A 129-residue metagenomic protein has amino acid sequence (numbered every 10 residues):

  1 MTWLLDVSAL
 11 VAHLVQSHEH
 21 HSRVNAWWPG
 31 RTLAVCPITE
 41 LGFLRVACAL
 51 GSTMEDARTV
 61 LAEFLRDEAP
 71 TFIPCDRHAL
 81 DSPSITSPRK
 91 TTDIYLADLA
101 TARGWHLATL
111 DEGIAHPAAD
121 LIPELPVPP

Functional and structural regions predicted by a protein language model:
M1-V35, A49-T59: Short, well-structured N-terminal submotif of metal-dependent ribonuclease cores
L4, A34-P37, F72, L107-T109: A structural signal for short, well-ordered beta-strand segments and their strand-loop junctions that often border
L10, E40-F43, I114-A115: A generic structural signal for short hydrophobic patches within well-formed alpha-helices
T39-E40, T92: Short, conserved alpha-helical segments within structured domains
R45-A49, T101: Short glycine/serine- and small hydrophobic-enriched flexible loop segments
D67-G113: Active-site neighborhoods of divalent-metal-dependent phosphate/nucleic-acid chemistry enzymes
A118-P129: Active-site regions of enzymes building and remodeling cell-envelope glycoconjugates
